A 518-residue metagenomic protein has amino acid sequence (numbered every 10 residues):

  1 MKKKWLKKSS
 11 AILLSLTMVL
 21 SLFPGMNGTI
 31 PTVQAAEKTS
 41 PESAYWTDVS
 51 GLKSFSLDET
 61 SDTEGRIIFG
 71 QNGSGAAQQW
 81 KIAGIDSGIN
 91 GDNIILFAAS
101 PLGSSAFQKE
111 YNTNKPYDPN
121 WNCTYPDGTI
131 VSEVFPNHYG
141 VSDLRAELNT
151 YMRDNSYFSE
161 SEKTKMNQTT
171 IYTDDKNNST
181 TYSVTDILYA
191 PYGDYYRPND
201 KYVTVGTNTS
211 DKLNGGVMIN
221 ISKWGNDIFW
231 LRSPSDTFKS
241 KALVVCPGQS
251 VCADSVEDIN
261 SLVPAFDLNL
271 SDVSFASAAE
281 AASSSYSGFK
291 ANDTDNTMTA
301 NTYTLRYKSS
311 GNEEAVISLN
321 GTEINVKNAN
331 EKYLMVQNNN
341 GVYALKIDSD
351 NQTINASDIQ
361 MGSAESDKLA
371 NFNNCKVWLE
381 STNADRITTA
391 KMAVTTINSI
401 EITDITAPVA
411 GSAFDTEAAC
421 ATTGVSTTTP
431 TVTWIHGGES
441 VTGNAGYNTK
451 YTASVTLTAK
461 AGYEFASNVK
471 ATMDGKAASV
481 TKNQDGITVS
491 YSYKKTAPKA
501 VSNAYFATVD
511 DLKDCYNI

Functional and structural regions predicted by a protein language model:
M1-W5: N-terminal secretory signal peptides that target proteins for export/translocation
K7-N27: Sec-dependent N-terminal signal peptides of Gram-positive bacterial secreted proteins and lipoproteins
L20-S40: Sec-dependent signal peptide cleavage junction
E37-K332, V336-T395: Collagenous Gly-X-Y triple-helix signature in extracellular proteins
I397-G424, P498-I518: Solvent-exposed, low-complexity, repeat-rich "mucin-like" stalks and linkers
T431-S454: Serine/threonine-rich, repeat-prone extracellular segments and beta-strand-based repeat modules of secreted/surface
T449-K476: Surface-exposed interfaces of beta-sheet-rich extracellular modules
K482-A500: Conserved "repeat-terminator" motif of extracellular CCP/Sushi domains
